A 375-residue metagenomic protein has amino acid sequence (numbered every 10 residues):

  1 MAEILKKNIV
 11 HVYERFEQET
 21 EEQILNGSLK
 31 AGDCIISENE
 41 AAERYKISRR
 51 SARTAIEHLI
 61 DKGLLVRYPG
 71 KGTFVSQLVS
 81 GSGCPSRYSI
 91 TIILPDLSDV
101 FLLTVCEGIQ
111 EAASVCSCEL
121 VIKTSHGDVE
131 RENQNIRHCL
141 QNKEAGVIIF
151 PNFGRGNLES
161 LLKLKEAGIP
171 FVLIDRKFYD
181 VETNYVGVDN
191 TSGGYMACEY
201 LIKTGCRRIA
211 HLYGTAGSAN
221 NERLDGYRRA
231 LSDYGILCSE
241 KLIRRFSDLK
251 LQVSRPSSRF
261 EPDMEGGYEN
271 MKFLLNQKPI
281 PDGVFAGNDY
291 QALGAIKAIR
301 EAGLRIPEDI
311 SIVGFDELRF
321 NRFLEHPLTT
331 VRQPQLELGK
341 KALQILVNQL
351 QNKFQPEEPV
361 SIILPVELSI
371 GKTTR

Functional and structural regions predicted by a protein language model:
M1-C84, R375: N-terminal helix-turn-helix DNA-binding module of bacterial transcription factors
M1-E3, H11, E19-S28, R44-I47 (+6 more regions): Bacterial carbohydrate/catabolite-sensing allosteric modules
I4-I9, R67-V100, V105, C116 (+1 more regions): N-terminal helix-turn-helix/winged-helix DNA-binding helices and compositionally similar short basic alpha-helical
G70, S125, N152, R176-K177 (+1 more regions): Short, ordered loop/turn segments at secondary-structure junctions
V79-R87, P151-G156, F246-R259: Short, flexible, glycine-rich and Lys/Arg-enriched loop motifs at helix boundaries that contact anionic partners
H126-V129, N152-G156, Y290: Short beta->alpha connector loops
P151-N157, K177-E182: Acidic, Gly/Pro-rich loop/turn segments at junctions of secondary structure
